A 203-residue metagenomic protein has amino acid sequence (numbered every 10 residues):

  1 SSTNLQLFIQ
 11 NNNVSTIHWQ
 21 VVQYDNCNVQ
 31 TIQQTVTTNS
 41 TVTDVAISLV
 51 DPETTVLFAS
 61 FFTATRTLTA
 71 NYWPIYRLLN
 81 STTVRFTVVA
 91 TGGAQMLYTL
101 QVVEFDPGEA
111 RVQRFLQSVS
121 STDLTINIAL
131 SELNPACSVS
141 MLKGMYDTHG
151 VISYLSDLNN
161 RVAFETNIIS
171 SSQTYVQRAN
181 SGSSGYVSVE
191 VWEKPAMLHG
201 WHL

Functional and structural regions predicted by a protein language model:
S1-T99, E104-L203: Extracellular attachment/recognition segments
